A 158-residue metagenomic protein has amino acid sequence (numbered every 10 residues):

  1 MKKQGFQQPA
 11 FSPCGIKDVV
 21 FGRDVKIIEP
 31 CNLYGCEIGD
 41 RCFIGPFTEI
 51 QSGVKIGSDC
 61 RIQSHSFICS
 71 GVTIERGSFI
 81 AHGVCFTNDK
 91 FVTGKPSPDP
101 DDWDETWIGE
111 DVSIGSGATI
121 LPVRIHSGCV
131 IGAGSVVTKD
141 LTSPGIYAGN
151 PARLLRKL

Functional and structural regions predicted by a protein language model:
K2-K17, I27-I125, N150-P151, L155-L158: Flexible, glycine/small-residue-enriched loop-and-beta-strand segment within the central core of proteins
V20-F21: Conserved N-terminal strand/loop that marks the beginning of ABC ATPase nucleotide-binding domains
G115, I120, G132, V137-T138: Short hydrophobic beta-strand segments in globular cytosolic domains
H126-C129, T142-P144: Conserved catalytic segment of ABC-fold P-loop ATPases
I131, G149: Conserved G/P- and acidic residue-centered "switch" motifs that form tight phosphate/ATP-binding loops in soluble
